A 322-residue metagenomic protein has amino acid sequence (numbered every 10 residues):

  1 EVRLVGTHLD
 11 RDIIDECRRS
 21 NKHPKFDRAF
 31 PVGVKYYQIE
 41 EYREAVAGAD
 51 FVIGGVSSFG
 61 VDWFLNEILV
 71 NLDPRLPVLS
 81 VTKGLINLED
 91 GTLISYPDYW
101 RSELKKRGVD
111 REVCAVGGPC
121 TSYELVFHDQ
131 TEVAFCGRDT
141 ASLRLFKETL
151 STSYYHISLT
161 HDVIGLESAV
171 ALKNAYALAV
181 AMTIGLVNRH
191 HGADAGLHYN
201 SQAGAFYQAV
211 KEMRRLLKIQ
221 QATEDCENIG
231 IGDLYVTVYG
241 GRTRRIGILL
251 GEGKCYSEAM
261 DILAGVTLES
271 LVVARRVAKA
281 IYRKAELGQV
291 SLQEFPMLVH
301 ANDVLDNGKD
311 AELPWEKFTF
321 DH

Functional and structural regions predicted by a protein language model:
E1-R28: NAD(P)-binding Rossmann-fold cofactor-contacting core
V5-T7, K83, R138: Cofactor-binding loop segments of dinucleotide-utilizing enzymes, especially the Rossmann-like FAD- and NAD(P)+-binding
R11-D15, L93-D98, R144, L271 (+1 more regions): Short, surface-exposed alpha-helical segments at coil->helix boundaries
F30, T160, K173, L178-N188 (+2 more regions): NAD(P)-dependent Rossmann-like dehydrogenase/reductase catalytic/cofactor-binding core
V32, Y36-Q130, F146: Rossmann-like NAD(P)(H) cofactor-binding subdomain of soluble oxidoreductases
G55-D62, I157-V163, A301: Glycine-rich anion/phosphate-binding loops
N71, E103-E112, Q130-D225: Internal alpha-helical scaffold of NAD(P)-dependent oxidoreductase catalytic cores
